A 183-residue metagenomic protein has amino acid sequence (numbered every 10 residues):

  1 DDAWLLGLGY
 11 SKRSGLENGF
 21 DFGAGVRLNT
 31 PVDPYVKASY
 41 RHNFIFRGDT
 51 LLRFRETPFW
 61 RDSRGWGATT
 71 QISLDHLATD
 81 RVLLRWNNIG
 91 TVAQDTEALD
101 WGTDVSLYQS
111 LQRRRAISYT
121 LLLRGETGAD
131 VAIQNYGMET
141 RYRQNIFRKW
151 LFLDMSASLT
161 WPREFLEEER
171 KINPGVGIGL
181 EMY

Functional and structural regions predicted by a protein language model:
D1, R13, E17, G25-D33 (+10 more regions): Sequence/structural signature of outer-membrane beta-barrel proteins
A3, D33, G65-G67, D100 (+2 more regions): A general secondary-structure signal for short beta-strands and their flanking turns/coil in non-transmembrane regions
L6-G9, G48-L52: Short N-terminal signal/transit or membrane-insertion segments and the immediately adjacent low-complexity/disordered
L6-Y10, V36-Y40, T70-I72, T103-V105 (+2 more regions): Membrane-embedded beta-strands of outer-membrane beta-barrel proteins, especially the hydrophobic/small aromatic
N18-F22, T50-E56, A68, V82-N88 (+4 more regions): Transmembrane beta-strands of outer-membrane beta-barrel proteins
T69-Q71, D75-T120: Short helix-loop boundary/capping segments
A132, Y142-I146, L151-D154: Short, surface-exposed interaction patches in beta-rich subdomains that mediate adhesion/assembly near membranes
E169-Y183: Outer-membrane beta-barrel "beta-signal"
